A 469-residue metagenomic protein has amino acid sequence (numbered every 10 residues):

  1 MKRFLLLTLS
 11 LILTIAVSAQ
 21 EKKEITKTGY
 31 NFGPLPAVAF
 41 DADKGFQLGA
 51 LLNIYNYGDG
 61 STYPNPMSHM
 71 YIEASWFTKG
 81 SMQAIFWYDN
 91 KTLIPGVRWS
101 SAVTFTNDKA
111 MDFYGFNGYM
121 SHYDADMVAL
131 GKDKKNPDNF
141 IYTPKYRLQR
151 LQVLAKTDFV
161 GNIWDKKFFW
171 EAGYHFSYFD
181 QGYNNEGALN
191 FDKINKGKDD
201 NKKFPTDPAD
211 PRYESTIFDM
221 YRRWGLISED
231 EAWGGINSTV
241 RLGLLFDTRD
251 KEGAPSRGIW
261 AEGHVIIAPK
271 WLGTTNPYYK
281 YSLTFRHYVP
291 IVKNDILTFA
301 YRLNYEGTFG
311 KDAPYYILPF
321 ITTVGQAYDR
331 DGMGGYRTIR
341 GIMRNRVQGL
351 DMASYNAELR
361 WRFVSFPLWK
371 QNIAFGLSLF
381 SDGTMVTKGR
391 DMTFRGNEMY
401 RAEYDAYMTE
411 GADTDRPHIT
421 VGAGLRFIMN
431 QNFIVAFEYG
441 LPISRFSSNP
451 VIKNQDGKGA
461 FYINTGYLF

Functional and structural regions predicted by a protein language model:
Q20-Y30, G58-M67, L93-W99, N162-W170 (+9 more regions): Short loop/turn motifs that connect adjacent beta-strands in outer-membrane beta-barrel proteins
E21-K22, A102-T104, M111-N294: Transmembrane beta-strand segments of outer-membrane beta-barrel domains in Gram-negative and organellar OMPs
Y30-F32, K44-L48, L52, P66-S68 (+10 more regions): Residues that define the transmembrane beta-barrel architecture of outer-membrane proteins
V38-F40, A50-I54, M70-W76, Y88 (+13 more regions): Transmembrane beta-barrel strands of outer-membrane/channel proteins
S61, A74-A155, N304-M333, S448-I452: Outer-membrane beta-barrel translocator/channel fold
Y63-N65, Q83-F86, M111-Y119, G182-L189 (+6 more regions): Outer-membrane beta-barrel translocator domains and adjoining extracellular loop/strand segments of Gram-negative
D230, V240-G243, K251-W369, T387-G389 (+2 more regions): C-terminal outer-membrane beta-barrel translocator/porin domains of Gram-negative envelope proteins and their
F427, Q455-F469: Outer-membrane beta-barrel "beta-signal"
